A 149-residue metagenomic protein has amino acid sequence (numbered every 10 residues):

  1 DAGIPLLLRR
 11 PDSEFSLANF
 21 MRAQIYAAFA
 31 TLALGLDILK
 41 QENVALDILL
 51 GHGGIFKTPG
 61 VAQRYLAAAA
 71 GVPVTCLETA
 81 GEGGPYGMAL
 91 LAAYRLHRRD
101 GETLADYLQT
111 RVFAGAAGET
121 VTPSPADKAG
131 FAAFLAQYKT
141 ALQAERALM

Functional and structural regions predicted by a protein language model:
D1-M149: Glycine/Thr-rich phosphate-binding loops that ligate phosphate moieties of nucleotide and other phosphorylated ligands
